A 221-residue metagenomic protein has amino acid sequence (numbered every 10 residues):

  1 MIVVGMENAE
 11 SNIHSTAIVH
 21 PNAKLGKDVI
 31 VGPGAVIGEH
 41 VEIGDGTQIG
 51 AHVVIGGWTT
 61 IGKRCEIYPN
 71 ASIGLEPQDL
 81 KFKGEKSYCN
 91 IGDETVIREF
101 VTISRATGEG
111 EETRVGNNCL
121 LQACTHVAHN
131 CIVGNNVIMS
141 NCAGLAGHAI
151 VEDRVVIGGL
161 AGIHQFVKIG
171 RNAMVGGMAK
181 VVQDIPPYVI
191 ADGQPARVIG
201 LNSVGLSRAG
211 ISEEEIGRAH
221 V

Functional and structural regions predicted by a protein language model:
M1-I2: Short, positively charged and aromatic/hydrophobic N-terminal segments
E7-E10: Cys/His Zn-binding finger modules involved in RNA regulation
N12-D192, A196-R197: Structural signal for interior beta-strand "rungs" in well-ordered beta-sheet cores of soluble enzyme domains
P186-E215: Conserved, surface-exposed functional patches that form binding/active-site neighborhoods
H220-V221: Conserved small/polar residues in nucleotide/adenosyl-binding loops
